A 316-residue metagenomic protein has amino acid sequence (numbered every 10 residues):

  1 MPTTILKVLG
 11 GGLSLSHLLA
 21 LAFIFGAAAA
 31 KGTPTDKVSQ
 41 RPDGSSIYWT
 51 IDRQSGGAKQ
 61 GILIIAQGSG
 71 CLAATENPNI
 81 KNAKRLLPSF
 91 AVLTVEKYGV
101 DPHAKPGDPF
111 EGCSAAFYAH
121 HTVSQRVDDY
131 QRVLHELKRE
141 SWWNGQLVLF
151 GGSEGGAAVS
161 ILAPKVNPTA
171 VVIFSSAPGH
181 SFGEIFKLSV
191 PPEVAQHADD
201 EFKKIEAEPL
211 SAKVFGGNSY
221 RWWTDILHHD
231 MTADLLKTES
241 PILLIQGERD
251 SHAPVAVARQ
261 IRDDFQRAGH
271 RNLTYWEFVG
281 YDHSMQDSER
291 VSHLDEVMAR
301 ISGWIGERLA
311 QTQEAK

Functional and structural regions predicted by a protein language model:
A30-G57: N-terminal cap/lid segment of alpha/beta-hydrolase-fold proteins
G56-L87: Short, surface-exposed "cap/lid" segments of acyl-processing enzymes
L86-G112: Conserved alpha/beta-hydrolase
C113-E140: Alpha/beta-hydrolase active-site loop
K165-V214: Hydrolase active-site cap/lid region
T238, L244-Q246, D250: Short beta-strand/loop motif that positions the catalytic acidic residue of the alpha/beta-hydrolase fold
S251-V257: Conserved alpha/beta-hydrolase "acid-adjacent" motif
Y281-S284, E289-K316: Catalytic active-site module of serine/aspartate enzymes centered on a nucleophile-bearing elbow/loop
